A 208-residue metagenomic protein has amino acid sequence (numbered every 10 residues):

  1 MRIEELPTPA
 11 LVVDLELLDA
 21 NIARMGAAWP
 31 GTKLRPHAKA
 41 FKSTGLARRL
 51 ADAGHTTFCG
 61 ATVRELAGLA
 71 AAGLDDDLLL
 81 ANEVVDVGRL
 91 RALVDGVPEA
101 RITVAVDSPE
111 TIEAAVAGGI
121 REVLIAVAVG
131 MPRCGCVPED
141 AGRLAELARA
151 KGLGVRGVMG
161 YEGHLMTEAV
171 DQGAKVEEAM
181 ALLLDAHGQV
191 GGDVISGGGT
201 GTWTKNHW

Functional and structural regions predicted by a protein language model:
M1-D95: A charged N-terminal "starter" segment
L18, K39, L69, A115 (+3 more regions): Conserved, mostly hydrophobic/aromatic
N21, M25, L46, E65 (+6 more regions): A general structural detector for well-ordered alpha-helical segments in enzyme core domains, enriched
K33-R35, T56-T57, D77-L79, R101-T103 (+3 more regions): Structural preference for beta-strand elements that scaffold enzyme active sites
F41-S43, V63-R64, E83-V85, D107-T111 (+3 more regions): Active-site beta-loop-alpha junctions enriched in small/polar residues
L46-L50, A70, R89-V94, I112-I120 (+2 more regions): Distinct, well-ordered alpha-helical segments
L79-L80, D86-R133: A generic, well-ordered mixed alpha/beta core segment in the N-terminal half of proteins
I120-E122, A128-W208: Active-site loop/helix belt of alpha/beta enzymes
